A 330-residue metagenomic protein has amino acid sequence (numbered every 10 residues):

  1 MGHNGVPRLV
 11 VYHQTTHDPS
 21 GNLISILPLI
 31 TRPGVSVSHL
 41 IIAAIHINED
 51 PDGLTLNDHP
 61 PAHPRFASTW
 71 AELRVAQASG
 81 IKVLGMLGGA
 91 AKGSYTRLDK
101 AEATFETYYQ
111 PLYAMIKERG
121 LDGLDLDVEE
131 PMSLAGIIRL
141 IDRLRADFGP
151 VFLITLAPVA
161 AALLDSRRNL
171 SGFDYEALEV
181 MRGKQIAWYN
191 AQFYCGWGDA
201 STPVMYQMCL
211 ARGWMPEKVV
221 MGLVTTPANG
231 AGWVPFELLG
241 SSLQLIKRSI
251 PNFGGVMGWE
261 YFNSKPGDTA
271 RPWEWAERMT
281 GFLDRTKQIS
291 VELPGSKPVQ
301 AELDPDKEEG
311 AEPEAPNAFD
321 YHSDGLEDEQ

Functional and structural regions predicted by a protein language model:
M1-G2, Q330: Universal eukaryotic N-terminal targeting presequences
G2-G240, I250-F253, F262-T286, S290-G295: Chitinase-like catalytic core of GlcNAc-active glycosidases
G240, Q244, G254-M257, G267-Q330: C-terminal accessory extensions appended to soluble enzyme cores
